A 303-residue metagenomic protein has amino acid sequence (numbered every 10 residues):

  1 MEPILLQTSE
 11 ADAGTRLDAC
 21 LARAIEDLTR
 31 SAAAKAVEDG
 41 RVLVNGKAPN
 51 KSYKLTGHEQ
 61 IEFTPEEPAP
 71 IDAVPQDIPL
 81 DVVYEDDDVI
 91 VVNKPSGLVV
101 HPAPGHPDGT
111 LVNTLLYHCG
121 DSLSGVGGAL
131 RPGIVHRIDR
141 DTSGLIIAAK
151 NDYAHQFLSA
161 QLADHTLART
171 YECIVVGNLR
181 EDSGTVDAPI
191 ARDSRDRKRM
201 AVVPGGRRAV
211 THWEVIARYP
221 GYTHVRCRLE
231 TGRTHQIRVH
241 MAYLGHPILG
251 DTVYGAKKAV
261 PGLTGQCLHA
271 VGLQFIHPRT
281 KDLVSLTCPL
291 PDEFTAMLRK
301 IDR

Functional and structural regions predicted by a protein language model:
M1-T185, P189-S194, E293-I301: RNA pseudouridine synthases
V44-N45, H101-P102, A149, M200-V202 (+2 more regions): Thr-Gly-centered strand-to-loop micro-motif
N45-N50, G221-H224, A259: Short alpha-helix capping/helix-loop boundary micro-motifs
G46, P65, V239, K257-K258: Conserved "cap/hinge" positions at secondary-structure junctions
N50-K54, R226, G265: Short, surface-exposed secondary-structure edge patches
V82, V175, H212-V215, I248: Conserved hydrophobic positions within beta-strands
G128-A160, L167-A168, E172, D187-L244 (+1 more regions): The conserved catalytic core of RNA pseudouridine synthases
L249-G262: Short, surface-exposed loop/helix-turn segments at secondary-structure junctions that function as lids/hinges flanking
